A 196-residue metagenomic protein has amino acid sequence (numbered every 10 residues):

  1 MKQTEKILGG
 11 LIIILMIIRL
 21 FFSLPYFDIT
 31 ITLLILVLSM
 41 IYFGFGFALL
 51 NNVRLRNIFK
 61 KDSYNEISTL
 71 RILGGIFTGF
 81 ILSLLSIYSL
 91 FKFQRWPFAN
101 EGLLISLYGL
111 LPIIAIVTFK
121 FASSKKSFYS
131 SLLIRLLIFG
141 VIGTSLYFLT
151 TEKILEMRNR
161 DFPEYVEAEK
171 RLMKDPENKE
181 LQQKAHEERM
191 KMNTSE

Functional and structural regions predicted by a protein language model:
I18-Y26, I87-P97, T150-T151: Juxtamembrane "helix-exit" motif on the non-cytosolic side of transmembrane helices
I29-Y42, N100-L111: Alpha-helical transmembrane segments of polytopic membrane proteins
I41-N57, I116-V117: Membrane-water interface of transmembrane alpha-helices
N57-T69, A122-S131: Membrane-interface helix-boundary motifs at transmembrane edges
F80-K120: Membrane-embedded alpha-helical segments of integral membrane proteins
G109-L137: Cytosolic-side transmembrane helix boundary signature
F128-E152: Internal/C-terminal transmembrane anchor helices
E152-E196: Membrane-interface segments at or immediately adjacent to transmembrane helices that form the boundary between
